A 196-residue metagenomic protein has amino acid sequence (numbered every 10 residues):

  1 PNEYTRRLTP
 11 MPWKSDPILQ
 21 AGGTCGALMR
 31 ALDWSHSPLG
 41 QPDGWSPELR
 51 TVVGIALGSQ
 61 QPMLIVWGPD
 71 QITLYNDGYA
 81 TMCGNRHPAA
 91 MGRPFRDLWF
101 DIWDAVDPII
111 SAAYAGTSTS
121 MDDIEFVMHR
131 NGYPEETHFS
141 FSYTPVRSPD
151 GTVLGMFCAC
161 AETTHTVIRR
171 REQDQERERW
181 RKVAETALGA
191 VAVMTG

Functional and structural regions predicted by a protein language model:
P1-P10: Short, Lys/Arg-enriched N-terminal segments with co-localized hydrophobic residues within the first ~10-30 amino acids
M11-A31, P47-Q61, I65, Q173-G196: PAS/LOV and related PAS-like sensory modules
R30-L32, S59-Q61, I65-Y114, M194-G196: PAS-family sensory domains
S35-D43: N- or domain-start disorder-to-order transition segments that initiate the globular core
D43, P47, D101-A105, I109-L154: Per-ARNT-Sim (PAS) sensory domains and their PAS-associated C-terminal
M63-L74, A113-I124, T137-V146, F157-T164 (+2 more regions): General detector of folded, globular domains
R147-D150, L154-R177: Sensory coupling linkers of modular signal transduction proteins
